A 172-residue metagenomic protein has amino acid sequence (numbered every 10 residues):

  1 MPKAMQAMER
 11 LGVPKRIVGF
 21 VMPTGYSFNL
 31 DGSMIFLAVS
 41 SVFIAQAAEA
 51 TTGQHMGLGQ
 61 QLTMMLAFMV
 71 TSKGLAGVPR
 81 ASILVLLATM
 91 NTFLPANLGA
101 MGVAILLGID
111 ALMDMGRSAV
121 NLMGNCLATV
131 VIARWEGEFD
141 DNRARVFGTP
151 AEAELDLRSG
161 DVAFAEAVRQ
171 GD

Functional and structural regions predicted by a protein language model:
M1-M8, D114, N125: Short helical (or helix-break) motifs at transmembrane helix termini and adjacent helical loops in multi-pass membrane
P2, Q6, G19-M22, V42: Internal, well-ordered alpha-helical scaffold/interface segments that support domain packing or protein-protein contacts
A7-R10, N142: Selected transmembrane alpha-helices and immediately adjacent juxtamembrane segments of polytopic inner-membrane
R10, S27-L30, A50, T92: Conserved helix-loop functional segments at active or binding sites
R16-L30: Membrane-water interface at loop-to-transmembrane-helix junctions
G32-I35: Transmembrane alpha-helical segments and their cytosolic interface motifs in multi-pass membrane proteins
A38-D172: Transmembrane alpha-helical segments and their short flanking loops that form helix-hairpins/helix-helix interfaces
